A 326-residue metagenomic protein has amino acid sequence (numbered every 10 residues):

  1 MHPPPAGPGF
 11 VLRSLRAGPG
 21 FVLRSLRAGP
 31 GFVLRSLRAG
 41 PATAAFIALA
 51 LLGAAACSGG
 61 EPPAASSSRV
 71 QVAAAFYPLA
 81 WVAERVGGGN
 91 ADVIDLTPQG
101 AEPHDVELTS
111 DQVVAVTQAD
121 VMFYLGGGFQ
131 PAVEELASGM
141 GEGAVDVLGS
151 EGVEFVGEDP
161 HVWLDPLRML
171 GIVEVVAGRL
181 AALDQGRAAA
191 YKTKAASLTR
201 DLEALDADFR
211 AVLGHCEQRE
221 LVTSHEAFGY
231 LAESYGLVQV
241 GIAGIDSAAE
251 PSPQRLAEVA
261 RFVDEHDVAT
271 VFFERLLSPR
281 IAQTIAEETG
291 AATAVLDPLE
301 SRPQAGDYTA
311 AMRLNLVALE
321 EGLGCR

Functional and structural regions predicted by a protein language model:
A6-A39: Long, intrinsically disordered low-complexity tandem-repeat segments
R13, R24, R35, A45 (+2 more regions): Intrinsically disordered, low-complexity segments enriched in Ser/Pro/Gly/Ala and basic residues
A42-A54: Bacterial N-terminal signal peptides
G53-R326: Extracytoplasmic metal-acquisition and chelation regions
